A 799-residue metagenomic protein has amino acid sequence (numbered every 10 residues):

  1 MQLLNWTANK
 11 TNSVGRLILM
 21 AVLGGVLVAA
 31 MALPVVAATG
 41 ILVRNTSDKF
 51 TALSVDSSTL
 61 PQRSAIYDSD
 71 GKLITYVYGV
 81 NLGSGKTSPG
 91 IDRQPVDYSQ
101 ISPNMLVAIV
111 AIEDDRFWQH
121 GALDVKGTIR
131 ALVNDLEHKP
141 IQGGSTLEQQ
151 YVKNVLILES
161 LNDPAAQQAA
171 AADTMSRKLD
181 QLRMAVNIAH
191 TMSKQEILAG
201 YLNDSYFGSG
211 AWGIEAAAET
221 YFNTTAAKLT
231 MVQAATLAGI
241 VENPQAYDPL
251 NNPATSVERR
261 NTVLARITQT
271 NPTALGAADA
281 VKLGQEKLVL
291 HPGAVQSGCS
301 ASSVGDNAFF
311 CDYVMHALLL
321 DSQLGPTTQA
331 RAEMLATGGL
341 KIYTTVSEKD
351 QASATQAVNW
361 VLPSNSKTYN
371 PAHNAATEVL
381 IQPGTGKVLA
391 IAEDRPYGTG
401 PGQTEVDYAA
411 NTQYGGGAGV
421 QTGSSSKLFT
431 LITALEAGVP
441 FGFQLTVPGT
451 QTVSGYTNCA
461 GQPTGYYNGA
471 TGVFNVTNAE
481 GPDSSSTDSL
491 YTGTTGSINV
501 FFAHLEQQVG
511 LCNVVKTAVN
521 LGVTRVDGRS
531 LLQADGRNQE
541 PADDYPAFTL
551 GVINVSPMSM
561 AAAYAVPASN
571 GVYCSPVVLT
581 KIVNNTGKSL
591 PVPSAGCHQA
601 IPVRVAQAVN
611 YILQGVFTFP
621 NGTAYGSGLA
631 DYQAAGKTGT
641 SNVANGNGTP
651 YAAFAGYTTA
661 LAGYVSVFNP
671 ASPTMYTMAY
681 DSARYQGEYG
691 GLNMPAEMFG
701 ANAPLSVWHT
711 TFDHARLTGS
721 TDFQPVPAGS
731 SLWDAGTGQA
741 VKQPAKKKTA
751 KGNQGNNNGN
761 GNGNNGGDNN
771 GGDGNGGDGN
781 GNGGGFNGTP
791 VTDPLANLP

Functional and structural regions predicted by a protein language model:
M1-L73: N-terminal type II signal-anchor transmembrane helix that functions as the membrane-insertion/stop-transfer segment
V55-D68, K72, Q142-Q150, V155-R177 (+7 more regions): Extracytoplasmic/periplasmic proteins that interact with beta-lactams or build/remodel peptidoglycan
Y67-A277, P396, T495-N499, E506-G510 (+2 more regions): Peptidoglycan glycan-strand catalytic modules in the bacterial/periplasmic cell-wall system
K72-Q94, A216-T220, Q245-P249, E333-M334 (+7 more regions): Short pre-catalytic segments that frame enzyme active sites
Y76, A108-A111, T146-K153, A199 (+15 more regions): Structural recognition of the beta-strand scaffold that forms the well-ordered cores of secreted hydrolase catalytic
I101, A111-D124, E137-Q142, I188-K194 (+13 more regions): Bacterial peptidoglycan biogenesis and beta-lactam-recognition machinery
T344-Y369, E378, A390-D394, T399-Q421 (+4 more regions): A penicillin-recognizing enzyme superfamily signal
P727-P799: Proline/serine/threonine-rich low-complexity "mucin-like" segments in extracytoplasmic/periplasmic regions that act as
